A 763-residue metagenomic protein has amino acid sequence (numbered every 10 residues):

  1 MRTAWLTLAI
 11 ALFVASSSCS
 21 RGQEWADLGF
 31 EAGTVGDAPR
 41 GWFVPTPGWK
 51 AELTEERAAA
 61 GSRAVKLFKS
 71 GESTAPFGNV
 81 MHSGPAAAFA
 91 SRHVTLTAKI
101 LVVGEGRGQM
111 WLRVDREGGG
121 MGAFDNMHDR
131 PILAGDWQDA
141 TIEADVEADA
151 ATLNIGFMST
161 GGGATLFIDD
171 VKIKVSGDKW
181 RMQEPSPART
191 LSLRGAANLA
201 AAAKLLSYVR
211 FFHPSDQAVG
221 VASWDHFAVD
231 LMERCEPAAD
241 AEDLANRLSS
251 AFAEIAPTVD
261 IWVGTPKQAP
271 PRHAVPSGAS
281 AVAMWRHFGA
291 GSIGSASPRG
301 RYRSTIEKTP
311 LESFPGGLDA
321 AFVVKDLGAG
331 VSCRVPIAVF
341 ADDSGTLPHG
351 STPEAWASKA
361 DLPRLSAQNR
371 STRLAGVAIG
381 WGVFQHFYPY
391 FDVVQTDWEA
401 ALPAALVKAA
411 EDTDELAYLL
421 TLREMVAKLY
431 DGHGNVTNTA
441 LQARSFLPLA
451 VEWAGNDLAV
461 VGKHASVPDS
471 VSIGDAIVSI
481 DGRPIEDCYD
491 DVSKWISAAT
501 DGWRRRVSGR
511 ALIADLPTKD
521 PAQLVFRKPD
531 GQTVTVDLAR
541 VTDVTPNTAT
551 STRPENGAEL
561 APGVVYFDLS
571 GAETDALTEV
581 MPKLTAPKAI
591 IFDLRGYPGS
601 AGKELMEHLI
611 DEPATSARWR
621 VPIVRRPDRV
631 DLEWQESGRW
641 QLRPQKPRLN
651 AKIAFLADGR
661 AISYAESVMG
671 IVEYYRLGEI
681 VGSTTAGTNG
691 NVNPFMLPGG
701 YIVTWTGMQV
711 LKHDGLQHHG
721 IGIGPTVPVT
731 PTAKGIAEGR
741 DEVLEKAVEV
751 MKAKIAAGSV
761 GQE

Functional and structural regions predicted by a protein language model:
M1-A4: Positively charged n-region of N-terminal signal peptides that target proteins for export
T7-S16: Bacterial N-terminal signal peptides
C19-M182: Extracellular and organelle-lumenal recognition/adhesion modules and their flexible linkers in secreted
W180-Q183, K267-G289, S295-R334, A355-W356 (+7 more regions): C-terminal, low-ordered peptide segments at domain boundaries
Q183-P187, R194-N198, A203, S207-S223 (+11 more regions): Cleft-lining beta-strand/loop regions that shape enzyme active-site pockets
L191-G195, L199-A203, S207, A279-V331 (+5 more regions): PDZ/PDZ-like domain segments forming the peptide/carboxylate-binding groove, activating on the N-terminal beta-strands
D414-N438: Amphipathic alpha-helical
